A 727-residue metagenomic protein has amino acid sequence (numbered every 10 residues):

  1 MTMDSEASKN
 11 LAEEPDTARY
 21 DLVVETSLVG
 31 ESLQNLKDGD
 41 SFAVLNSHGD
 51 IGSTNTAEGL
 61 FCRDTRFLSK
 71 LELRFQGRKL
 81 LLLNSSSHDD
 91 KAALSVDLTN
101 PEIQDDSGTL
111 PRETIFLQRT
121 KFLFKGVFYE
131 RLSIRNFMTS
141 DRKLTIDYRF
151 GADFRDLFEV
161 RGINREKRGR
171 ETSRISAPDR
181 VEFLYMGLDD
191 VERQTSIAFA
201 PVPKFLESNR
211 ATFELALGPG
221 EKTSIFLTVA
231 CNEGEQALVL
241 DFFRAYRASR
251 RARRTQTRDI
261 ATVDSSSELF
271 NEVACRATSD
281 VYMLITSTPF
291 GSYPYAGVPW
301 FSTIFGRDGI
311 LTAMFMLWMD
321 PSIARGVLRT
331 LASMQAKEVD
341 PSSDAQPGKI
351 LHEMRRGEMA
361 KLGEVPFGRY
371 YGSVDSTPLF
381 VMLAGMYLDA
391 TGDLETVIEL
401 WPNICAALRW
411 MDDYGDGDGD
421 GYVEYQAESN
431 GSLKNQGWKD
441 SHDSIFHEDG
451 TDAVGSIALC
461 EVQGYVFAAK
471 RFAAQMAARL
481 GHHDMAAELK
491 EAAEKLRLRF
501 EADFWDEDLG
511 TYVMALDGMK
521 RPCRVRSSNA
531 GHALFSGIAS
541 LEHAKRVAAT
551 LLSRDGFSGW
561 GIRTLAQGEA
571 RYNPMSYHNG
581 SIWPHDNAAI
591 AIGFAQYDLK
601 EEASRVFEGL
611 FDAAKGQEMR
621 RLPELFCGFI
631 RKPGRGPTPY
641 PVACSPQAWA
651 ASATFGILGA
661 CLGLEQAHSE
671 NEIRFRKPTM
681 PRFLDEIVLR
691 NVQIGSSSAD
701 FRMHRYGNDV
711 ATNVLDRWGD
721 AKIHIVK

Functional and structural regions predicted by a protein language model:
T2-T114, G126, T139-D141, D153-E159 (+4 more regions): An extended acidic
M3-E13, F116, F124-Y129, N136-I304 (+7 more regions): Acidic/polar, glycine-enriched structural segments that form the non-catalytic walls/loops of the carbohydrate-binding
H48-D50, A57-L81, I592-G616, R620-A650 (+1 more regions): Extended polysaccharide-engagement surfaces of secreted carbohydrate-active enzymes
A93-N100, T109, E214, V263-I304 (+10 more regions): Extended glycan-interaction surfaces of carbohydrate-active proteins
K143, A216-G218, S224, M476-E491 (+5 more regions): Beta-rich accessory regions
F199, V239-R250, L269-A277, D320-M334 (+6 more regions): Extended, well-ordered alpha-helical scaffold segments
S302-K434, C460-Q463, F467, C523 (+3 more regions): Aromatic-rich carbohydrate-recognition surfaces in CAZymes
A643-V688: Catalytic cores of secreted or luminal carbohydrate-active enzymes
